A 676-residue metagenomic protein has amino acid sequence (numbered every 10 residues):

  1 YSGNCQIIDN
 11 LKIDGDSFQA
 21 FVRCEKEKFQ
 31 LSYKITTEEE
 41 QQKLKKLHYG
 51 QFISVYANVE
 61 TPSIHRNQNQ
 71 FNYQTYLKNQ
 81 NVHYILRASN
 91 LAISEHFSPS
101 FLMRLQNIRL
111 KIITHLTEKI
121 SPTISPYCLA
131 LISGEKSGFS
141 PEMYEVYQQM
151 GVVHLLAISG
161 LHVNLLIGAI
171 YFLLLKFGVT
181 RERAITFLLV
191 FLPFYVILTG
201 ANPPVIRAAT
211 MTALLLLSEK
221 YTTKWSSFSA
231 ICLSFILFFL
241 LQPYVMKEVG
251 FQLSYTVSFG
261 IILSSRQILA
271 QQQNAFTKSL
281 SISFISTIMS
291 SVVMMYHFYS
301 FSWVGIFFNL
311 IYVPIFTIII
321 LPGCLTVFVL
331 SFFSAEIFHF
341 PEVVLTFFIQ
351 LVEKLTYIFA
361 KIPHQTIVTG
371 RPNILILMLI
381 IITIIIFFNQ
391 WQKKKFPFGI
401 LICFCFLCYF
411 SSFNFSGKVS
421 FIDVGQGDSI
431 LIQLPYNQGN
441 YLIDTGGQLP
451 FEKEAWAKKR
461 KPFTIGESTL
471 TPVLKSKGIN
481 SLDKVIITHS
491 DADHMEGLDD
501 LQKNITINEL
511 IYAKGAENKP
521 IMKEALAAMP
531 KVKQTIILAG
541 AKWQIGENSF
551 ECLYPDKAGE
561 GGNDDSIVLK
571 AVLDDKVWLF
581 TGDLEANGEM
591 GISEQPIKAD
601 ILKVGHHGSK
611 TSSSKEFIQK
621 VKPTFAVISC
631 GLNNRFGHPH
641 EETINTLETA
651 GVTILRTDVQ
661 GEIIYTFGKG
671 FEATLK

Functional and structural regions predicted by a protein language model:
Y1, L263-F421, L431, G439 (+3 more regions): Transmembrane helix-bundle segments that form internal channels/tunnels in multi-pass membrane proteins, characterized
Y1-H154, S468-K475, S481, G515-E517 (+5 more regions): Membrane-interface helix/helix-cap signal primarily in integral membrane proteins
C5, A57, L131, S159 (+18 more regions): Divalent metal-coordination and catalytic microenvironments
N81-M211, L216, K484-I486, E509-Y512 (+3 more regions): Aromatic-rich juxtamembrane segments at the membrane interface
P141-F308, T369-S416, K514, K615 (+1 more regions): Hydrophobic alpha-helical transmembrane segments in multi-pass membrane proteins
P243-K247, A360-P363, I367-S481, P530-K598 (+1 more regions): Core dinuclear metal-dependent hydrolase active-site scaffold
I487-T488, A492-L501, Y554-P639: Active-site-proximal loop/helix segments of hydrolase catalytic cores
A492-M529: Active-site HxH/HxHxD metal-binding segment of metal-dependent hydrolases
